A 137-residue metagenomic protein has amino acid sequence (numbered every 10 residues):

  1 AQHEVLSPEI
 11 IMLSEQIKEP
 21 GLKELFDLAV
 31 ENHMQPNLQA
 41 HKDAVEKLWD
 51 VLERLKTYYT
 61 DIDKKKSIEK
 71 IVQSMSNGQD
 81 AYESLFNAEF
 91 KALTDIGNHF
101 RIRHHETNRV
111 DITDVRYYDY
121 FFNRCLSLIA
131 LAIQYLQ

Functional and structural regions predicted by a protein language model:
A1-E24, V30-H33: Helix-loop junctions and short alpha-helical segments
L13-Q16, P20, Q35-K42, S84-N87 (+1 more regions): Short, solvent-exposed segments of well-ordered alpha helices
L22, F26, A44-L48, F90 (+2 more regions): Hydrophobic packing residues in well-ordered alpha-helices of helical domains and bundles
E24-Q35, L93-R103: Solvent-exposed, amphipathic alpha-helical segments
F26-V30, L38-T60, L126: Short, hydrophobic, well-ordered secondary-structure elements
M34, K56-T60, A130-I133, Q137: Hydrophobic/aromatic-lined pockets within catalytic cores
D61-K65: Substrate-binding/catalytic groove segments of enzymes that remodel or degrade extracellular structural polymers
K66-Q137: Long, charged low-complexity segments
